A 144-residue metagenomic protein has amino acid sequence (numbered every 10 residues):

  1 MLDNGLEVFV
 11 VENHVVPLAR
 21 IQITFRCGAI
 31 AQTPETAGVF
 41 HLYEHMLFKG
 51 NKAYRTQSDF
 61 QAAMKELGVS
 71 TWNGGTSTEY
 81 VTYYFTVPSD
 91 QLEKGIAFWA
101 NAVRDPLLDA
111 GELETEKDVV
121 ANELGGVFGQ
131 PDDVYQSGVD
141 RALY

Functional and structural regions predicted by a protein language model:
M1-Q22: Mature N-terminal segment immediately following signal peptide/propeptide cleavage in secreted/periplasmic
G5, E66, V81, E116-N122 (+2 more regions): Short, structured secondary-structure elements that scaffold catalytic or ligand/cofactor-binding regions
R20-T86, G129-Q130: M16/MPP (pitrilysin/insulinase) zinc-metallopeptidase core fold and M16-derived inactive scaffolds
F40, Q57, Q61, I96 (+3 more regions): Hydrophobic face of alpha-helices
Y43-E44, L92, D140: Alpha-helical structural signal
K49, A53, T86-V119: M16/insulysin-pitrilysin zinc metalloprotease superfamily fold
N51, G95, A102, V127-Y144: Scaffold signal of the M16-like zinc-metallopeptidase fold and its non-catalytic homologs
G75-E79, A110-E116, P131-G138: Short coil/turn segments at secondary-structure boundaries
